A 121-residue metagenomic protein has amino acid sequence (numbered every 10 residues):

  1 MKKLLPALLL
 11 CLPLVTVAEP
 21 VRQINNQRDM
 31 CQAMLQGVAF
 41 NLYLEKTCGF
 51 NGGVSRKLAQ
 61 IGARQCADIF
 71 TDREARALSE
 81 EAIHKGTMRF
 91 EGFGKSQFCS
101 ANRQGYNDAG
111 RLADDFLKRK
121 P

Functional and structural regions predicted by a protein language model:
K2-A7: Sec-dependent signal peptide recognition, specifically the positively charged N-region followed immediately by
P13-A18: N-terminal signal peptide c-region/cleavage motif recognized by signal peptidases
V21, V38-A39, M88, S96: Helix-centric, low-specificity signal for extended rod-like, repetitive segments
R22-R73: Short N-proximal segments of mature Sec-exported proteins
K57-P121: Compact alpha-helical subdomains of small soluble proteins
